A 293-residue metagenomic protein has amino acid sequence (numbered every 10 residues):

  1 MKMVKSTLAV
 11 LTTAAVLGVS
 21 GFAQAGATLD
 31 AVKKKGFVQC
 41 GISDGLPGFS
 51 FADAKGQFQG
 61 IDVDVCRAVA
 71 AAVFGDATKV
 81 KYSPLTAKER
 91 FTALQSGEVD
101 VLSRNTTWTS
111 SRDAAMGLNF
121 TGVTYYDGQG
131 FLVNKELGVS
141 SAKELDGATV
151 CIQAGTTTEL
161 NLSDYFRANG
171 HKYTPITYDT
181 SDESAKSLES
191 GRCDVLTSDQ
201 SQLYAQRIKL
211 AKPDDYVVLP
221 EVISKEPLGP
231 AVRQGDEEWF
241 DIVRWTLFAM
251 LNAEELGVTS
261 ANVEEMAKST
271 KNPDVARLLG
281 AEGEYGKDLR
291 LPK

Functional and structural regions predicted by a protein language model:
M1-L11: Bacterial N-terminal signal peptides that target proteins for export
A9-V19: Bacterial N-terminal signal peptides
V19-A25: Sec/Tat signal peptide C-region and signal peptidase I cleavage site
A25-S103: Extracytoplasmic small-molecule ligand-binding "clamshell" domains of the periplasmic binding protein/Venus flytrap
K33-K34, A70-T78, Q95-V99, E136-L137 (+6 more regions): Sec-exported extracytoplasmic/periplasmic mature domains
Q39-G48, F58-V73, T107, D127-E183: Bilobed "Venus flytrap"/periplasmic-binding protein-like clamshell domains and structurally analogous long
D64-R67, A71-V73, E136-V139, K143 (+4 more regions): Extended ligand-binding regions for polar small-molecule ligands
R67, A71, G75, K79-E144 (+1 more regions): Acidic, polar ligand-binding/catalytic clefts
